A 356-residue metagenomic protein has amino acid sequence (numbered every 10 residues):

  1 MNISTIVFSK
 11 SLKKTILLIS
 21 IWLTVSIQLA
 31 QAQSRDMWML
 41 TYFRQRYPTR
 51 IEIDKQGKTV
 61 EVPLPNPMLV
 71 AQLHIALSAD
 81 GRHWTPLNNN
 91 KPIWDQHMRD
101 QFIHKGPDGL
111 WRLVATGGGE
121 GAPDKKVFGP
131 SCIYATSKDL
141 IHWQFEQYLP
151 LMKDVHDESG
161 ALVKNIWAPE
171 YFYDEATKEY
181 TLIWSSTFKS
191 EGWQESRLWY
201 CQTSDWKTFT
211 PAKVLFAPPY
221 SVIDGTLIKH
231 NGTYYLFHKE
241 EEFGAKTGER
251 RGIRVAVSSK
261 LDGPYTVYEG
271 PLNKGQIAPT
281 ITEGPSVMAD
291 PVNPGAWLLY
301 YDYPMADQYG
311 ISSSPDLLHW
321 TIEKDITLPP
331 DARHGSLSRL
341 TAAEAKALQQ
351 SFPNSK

Functional and structural regions predicted by a protein language model:
N2, L18-S20, A32-Q33, P330: A generic structural signal for short, non-catalytic loop/turn and secondary-structure boundary residues
N2-L17: Bacterial N-terminal signal peptides that target proteins for export
T15-S26: Bacterial N-terminal signal peptides
L29: Cationic, low-complexity basic patches in intrinsically disordered or flexible, solvent-exposed regions
A32-K356: Carbohydrate-active catalytic/glycan-binding domains of CAZyme proteins, especially the secreted or lumenal ectodomains
